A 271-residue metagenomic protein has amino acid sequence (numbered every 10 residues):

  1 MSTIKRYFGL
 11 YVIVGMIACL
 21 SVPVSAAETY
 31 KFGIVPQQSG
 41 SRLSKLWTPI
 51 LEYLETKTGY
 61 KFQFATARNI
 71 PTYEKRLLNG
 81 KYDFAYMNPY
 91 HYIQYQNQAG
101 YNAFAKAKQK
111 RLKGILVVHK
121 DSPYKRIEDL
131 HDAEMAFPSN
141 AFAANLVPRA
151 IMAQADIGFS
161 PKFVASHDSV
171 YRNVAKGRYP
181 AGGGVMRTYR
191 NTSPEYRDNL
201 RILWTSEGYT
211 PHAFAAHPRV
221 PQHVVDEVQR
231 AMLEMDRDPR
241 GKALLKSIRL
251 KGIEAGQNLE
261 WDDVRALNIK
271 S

Functional and structural regions predicted by a protein language model:
L10-C19: Bacterial N-terminal signal peptides
V22-A26: Sec/Tat signal peptide C-region and signal peptidase I cleavage site
A27-H91: Extracytoplasmic small-molecule ligand-binding "clamshell" domains of the periplasmic binding protein/Venus flytrap
E28-Q37, L43, E128-A144: Short loop->beta-strand "edge-of-pocket" segments that line small-molecule binding or catalytic clefts across diverse
K31-Q37, L43, Q109-V118, E195-M232 (+2 more regions): Periplasmic-binding protein-like
P71-A85, Q98-A99, E128, D168-G183 (+1 more regions): Short helices/loops that flank or line small-molecule/ion binding pockets
A99-K108: A structural signal for short loop-to-beta-strand junctions that line the ligand-binding cleft of periplasmic/secreted
S122, D132-H223: Pocket-lining segment of extracytoplasmic ligand-binding domains
